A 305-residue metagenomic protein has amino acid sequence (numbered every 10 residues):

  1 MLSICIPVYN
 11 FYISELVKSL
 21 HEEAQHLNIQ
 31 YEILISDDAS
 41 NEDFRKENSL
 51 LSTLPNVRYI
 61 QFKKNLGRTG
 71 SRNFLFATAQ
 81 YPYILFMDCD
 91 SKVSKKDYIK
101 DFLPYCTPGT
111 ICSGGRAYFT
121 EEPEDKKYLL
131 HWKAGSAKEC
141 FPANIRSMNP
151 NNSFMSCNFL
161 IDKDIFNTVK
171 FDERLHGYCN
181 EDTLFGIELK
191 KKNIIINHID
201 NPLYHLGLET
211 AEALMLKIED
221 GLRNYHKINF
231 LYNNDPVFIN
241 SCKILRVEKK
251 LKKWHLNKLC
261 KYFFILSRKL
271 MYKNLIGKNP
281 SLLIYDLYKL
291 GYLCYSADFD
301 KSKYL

Functional and structural regions predicted by a protein language model:
N10-Q25: Short, well-formed alpha-helical segments that are part of the catalytic scaffolds of diverse glycosyltransferases
I35-K46, S91-K92: A conserved acidic beta->alpha catalytic loop
F62-A79: Glycine-rich, basic loop-to-helix element that forms the pyrophosphate-binding segment of sugar-nucleotide handling
I84: Short aromatic/hydrophobic "clamp" motif used to bind/position activated sugar donors
K96-Y128: Conserved donor NDP-sugar-binding/catalytic core segment of glycosyltransferases
H131-N151: Short, flexible, basic/aromatic active-site loop/helix in glycosyltransferases
G177-F185: Acidic donor-binding loop at a coil-to-helix junction in glycosyltransferase catalytic cores that engages
D220, F238-L305: Non-catalytic, C-terminal membrane-associated alpha-helical segments of glycosyltransferases
